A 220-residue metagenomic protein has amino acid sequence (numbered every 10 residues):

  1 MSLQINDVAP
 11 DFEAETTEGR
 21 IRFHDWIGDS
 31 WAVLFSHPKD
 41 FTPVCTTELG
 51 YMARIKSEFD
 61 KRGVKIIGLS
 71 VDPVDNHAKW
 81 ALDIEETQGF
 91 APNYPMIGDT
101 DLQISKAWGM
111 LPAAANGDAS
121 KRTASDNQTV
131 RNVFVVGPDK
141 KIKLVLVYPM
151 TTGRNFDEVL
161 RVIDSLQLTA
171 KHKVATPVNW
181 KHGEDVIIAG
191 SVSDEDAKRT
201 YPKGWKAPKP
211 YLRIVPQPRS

Functional and structural regions predicted by a protein language model:
M1-S220: Chalcogenol-based redox active-site neighborhoods
